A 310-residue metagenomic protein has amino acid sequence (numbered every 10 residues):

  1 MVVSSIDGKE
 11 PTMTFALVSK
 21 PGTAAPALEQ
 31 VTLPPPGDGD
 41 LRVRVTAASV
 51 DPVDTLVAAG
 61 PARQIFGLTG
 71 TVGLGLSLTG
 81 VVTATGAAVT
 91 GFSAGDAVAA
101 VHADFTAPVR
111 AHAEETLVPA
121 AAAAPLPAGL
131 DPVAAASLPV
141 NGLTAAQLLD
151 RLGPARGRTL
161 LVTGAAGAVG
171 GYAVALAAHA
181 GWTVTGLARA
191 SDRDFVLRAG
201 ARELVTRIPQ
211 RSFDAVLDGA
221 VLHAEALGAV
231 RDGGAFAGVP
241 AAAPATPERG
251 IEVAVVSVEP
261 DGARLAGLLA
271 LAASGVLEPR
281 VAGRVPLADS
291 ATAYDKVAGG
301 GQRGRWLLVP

Functional and structural regions predicted by a protein language model:
V3-G8, K20-T46, G67-G73, E278: A short N-terminal beta-strand-loop micro-motif at the entrance of redox/enzyme domains
E10, L265-P310: C-terminal hydrophobic helical "lid"/dimerization subdomain of Rossmann-like NAD(P)H-dependent oxidoreductases
P34-V50, A62-D104: Glycine-rich beta-strand-centered segment in the early N-terminal region that forms part of a ligand/cofactor-binding
V101-G164: NAD(P)H dinucleotide-binding glycine-rich loop of Rossmann-like/cofactor-binding domains, especially the beta1-alpha1
V109, A220-R280, V309-P310: Glycine-rich phosphate-binding loop and adjacent beta-alpha segment of Rossmann(oid) nucleotide-cofactor-binding
L138-T206: Mid-domain Rossmann-like dinucleotide-binding core that forms the NAD(H)/NADP(H) cofactor-binding site
